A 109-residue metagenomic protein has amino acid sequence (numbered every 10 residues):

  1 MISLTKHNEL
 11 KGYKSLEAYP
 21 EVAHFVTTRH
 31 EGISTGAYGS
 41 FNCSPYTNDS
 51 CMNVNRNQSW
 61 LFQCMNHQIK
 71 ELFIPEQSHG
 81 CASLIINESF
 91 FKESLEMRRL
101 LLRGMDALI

Functional and structural regions predicted by a protein language model:
M1-I109: Active-site microenvironment for binding and transforming phosphate-containing groups
